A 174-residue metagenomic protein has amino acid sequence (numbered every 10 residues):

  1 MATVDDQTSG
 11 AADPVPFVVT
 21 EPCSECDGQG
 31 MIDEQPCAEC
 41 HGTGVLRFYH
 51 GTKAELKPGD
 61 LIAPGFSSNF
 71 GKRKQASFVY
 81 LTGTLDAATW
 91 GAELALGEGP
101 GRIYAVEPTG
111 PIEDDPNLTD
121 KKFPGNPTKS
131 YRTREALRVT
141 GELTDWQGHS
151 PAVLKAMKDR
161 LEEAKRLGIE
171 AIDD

Functional and structural regions predicted by a protein language model:
A2, G10-A12, P16-V19, L46-R47 (+3 more regions): Active-site and NAD+-binding cores of ADP-ribose-processing enzymes
A2-Q29, D33-V79, E93-L94: ADP-ribose/NAD+-binding catalytic cleft of ART/PARP-like enzymes
L85-G99: Short active-site loop/helix that positions an aromatic residue
